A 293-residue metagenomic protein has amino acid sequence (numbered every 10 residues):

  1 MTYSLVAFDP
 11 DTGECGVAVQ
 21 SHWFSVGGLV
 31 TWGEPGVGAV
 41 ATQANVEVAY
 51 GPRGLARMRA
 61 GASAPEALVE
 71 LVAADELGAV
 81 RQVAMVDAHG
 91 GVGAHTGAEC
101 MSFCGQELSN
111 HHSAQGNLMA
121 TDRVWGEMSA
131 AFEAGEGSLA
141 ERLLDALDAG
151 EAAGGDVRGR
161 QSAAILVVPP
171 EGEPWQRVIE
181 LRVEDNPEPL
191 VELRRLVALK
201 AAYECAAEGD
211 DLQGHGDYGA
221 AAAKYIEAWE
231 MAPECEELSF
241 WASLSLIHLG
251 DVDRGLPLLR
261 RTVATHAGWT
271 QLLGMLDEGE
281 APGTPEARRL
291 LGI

Functional and structural regions predicted by a protein language model:
M1-E204, Q213-G216, I226: N-terminal nucleophile
P233, A267-G268: Short coil turns that delineate tetratricopeptide repeat
W241, M275-L276: Canonical tetratricopeptide repeat
